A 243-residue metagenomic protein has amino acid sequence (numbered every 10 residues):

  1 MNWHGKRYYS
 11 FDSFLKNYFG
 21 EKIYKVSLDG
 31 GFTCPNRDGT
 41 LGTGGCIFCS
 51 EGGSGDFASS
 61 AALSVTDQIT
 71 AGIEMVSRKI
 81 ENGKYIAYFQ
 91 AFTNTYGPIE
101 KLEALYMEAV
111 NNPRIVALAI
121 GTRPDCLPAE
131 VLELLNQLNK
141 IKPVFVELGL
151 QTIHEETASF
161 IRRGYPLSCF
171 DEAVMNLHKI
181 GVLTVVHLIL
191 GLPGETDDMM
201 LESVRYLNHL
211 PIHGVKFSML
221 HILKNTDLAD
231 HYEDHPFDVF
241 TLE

Functional and structural regions predicted by a protein language model:
M1-G45, S50-I86: N-terminal [4Fe-4S]-dependent radical SAM core
N2-S13, K22-Y24, G214, I222-E243: Auxiliary Fe-S-binding modules of radical SAM enzymes
R37, A91-I99, G191-D198: Active-site mouth loops of central-metabolism enzymes
G52-G72, V76-I99, R114-L127, P143-C169 (+2 more regions): Core AdoMet radical
G72-V76, L127-I141, E172, L201-P211: Short amphipathic alpha-helices and their capping/turn segments at secondary-structure boundaries
V76-I80, L105-P113, E133-P143, M175-K179: Acidic (Asp/Glu)-rich catalytic clusters
D125-A129, R163, G191-V204, F237-E243: Active-site glycine- and acidic-residue-rich loops that bind and position anionic ligands or nucleotide-like cofactors
S168-T226: Conserved C-terminal portion of the radical SAM core fold that forms the substrate/S-adenosylmethionine-binding
